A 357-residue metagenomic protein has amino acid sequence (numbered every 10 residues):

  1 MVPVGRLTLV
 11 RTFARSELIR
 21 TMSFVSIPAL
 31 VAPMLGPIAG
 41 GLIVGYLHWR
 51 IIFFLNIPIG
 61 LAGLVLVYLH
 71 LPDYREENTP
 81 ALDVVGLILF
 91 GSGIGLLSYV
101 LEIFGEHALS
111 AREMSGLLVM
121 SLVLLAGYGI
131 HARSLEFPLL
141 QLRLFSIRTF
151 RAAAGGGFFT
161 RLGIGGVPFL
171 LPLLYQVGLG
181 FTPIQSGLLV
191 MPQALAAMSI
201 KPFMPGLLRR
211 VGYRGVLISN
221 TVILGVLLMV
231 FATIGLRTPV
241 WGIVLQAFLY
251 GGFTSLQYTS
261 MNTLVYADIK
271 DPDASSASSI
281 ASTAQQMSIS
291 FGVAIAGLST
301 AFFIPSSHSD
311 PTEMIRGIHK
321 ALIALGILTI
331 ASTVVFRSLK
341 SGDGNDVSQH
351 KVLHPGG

Functional and structural regions predicted by a protein language model:
M1-V85: Helix-loop-helix hairpins in multi-pass membrane proteins, especially solute transporters
V2, V10, A32, I59 (+5 more regions): Alpha-helical transmembrane segments of multi-pass membrane transport proteins
R6, S23, R112-M120, L124 (+2 more regions): 12-transmembrane solute porter fold
S16, L64-G91, R133-R148, R209 (+2 more regions): Flexible interhelical linker loops that connect adjacent transmembrane helices in multi-pass membrane transporters
A32-V44, H48, L101, P172 (+3 more regions): Small-residue (Gly/Pro/Ala) motifs that create kinks and tight helix-helix packing interfaces
I52, G91, G95-V100, F104 (+2 more regions): Short helix-kink/termination motifs in transmembrane helices of multi-pass secondary transporters
I57-E76, G91-I103, M120-L135, S332-K340: C-terminal membrane-cytosol helix-exit motif in multi-pass small-molecule transporters
S338-G357: Intrinsic disorder in cytosolic terminal tails and internal cytosolic loops of multi-pass membrane transporters
